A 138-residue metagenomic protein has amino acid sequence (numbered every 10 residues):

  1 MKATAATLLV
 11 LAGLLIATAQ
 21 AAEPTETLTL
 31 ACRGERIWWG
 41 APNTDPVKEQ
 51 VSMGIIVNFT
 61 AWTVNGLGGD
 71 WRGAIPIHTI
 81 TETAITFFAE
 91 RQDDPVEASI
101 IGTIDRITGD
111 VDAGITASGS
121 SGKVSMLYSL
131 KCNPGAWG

Functional and structural regions predicted by a protein language model:
M1-A5: Positively charged n-region of N-terminal signal peptides that target proteins for export
A6-L15: Bacterial N-terminal signal peptides
A19-P24: Boundary at the C-terminal end of the N-terminal hydrophobic targeting segment
E26-V64, I85, Q92-D105: Short, solvent-exposed loop/hinge segments that bridge or flank secondary-structure elements
G73-T79, L130-P134: Short, surface-exposed loop motifs enriched in S/T, G, D/E and P with embedded aromatic residues
P76-F88: Ser/Thr- and Asn-enriched, surface-exposed coil loops between beta-strands
T108-S120: Low-complexity, intrinsically disordered Gly/Pro/Thr-rich segments
A117-G138: Edge beta-strand at a domain terminus
